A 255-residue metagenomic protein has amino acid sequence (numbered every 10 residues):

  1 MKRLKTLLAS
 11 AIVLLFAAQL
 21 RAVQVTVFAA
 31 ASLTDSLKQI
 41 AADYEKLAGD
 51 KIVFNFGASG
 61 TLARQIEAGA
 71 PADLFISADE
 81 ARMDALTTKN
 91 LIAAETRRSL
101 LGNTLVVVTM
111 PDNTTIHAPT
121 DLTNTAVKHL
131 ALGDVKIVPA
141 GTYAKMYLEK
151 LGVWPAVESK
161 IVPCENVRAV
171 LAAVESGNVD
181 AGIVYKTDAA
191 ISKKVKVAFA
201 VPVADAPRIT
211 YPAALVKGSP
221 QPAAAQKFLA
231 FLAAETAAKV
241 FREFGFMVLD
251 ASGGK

Functional and structural regions predicted by a protein language model:
M1-L8: Bacterial N-terminal signal peptides that target proteins for export
L4, L20-A22: Positively charged, low-complexity intrinsically disordered regions
L8-A17: Bacterial N-terminal signal peptides
A22-A70, F75-E80, D84-K255: Exported/periplasmic ABC-transporter solute-binding proteins
